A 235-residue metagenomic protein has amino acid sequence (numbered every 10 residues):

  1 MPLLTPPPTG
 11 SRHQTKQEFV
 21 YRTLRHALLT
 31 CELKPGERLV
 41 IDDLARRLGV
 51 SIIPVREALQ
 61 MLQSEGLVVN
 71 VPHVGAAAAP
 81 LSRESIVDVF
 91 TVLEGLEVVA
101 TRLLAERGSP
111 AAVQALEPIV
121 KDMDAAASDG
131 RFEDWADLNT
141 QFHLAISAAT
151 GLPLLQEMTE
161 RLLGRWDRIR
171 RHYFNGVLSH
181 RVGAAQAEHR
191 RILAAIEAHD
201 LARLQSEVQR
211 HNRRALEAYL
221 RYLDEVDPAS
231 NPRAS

Functional and structural regions predicted by a protein language model:
M1-E106, A111, L216-S235: Short linear motifs at protein or domain termini
P2, R12-K16, E117-V120, D129 (+2 more regions): C-terminal all-alpha effector/ligand-binding and dimerization domain of prokaryotic HTH-type transcriptional repressors
A27, E32, A126, S147 (+2 more regions): Hydrophobic side-chain positions on well-ordered alpha-helices, corresponding to helix-helix packing/interface faces
S64-V69, R161-R165, R181-G183: Mobile beta-alpha loop/short-helix "lid" or hinge segments that flank ligand
S82-S85, S109-A112, R131-W135, G151 (+3 more regions): Residue-level recognition of alpha-helical structural elements
V89, L116, W135, N139 (+4 more regions): Hydrophobic packing residues in well-ordered alpha-helices of helical domains and bundles
V92-G108, Q141-L178, A218-Y219: Hydrophobic, amphipathic alpha-helical faces that serve as interaction scaffolds
E97-V98, V120-K121, N139-H143, Q186-R190: Residue-level signal for cytosolic alpha-helical hairpin/rod architecture
